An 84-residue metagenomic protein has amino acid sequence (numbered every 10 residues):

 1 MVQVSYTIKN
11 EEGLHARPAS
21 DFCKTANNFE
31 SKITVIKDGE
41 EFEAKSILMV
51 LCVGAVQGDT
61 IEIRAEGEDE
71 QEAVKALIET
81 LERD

Functional and structural regions predicted by a protein language model:
M1-S5, T60-E62: Intrinsic-disorder/low-complexity, polar/charged segments enriched in Ser/Thr/Lys/Arg/Asp/Glu/Gln
T7-V53, Q57: Compact, glycine-rich, soluble single-domain proteins
L51-D84: C-terminal structural segments of small proteins and small subunits
